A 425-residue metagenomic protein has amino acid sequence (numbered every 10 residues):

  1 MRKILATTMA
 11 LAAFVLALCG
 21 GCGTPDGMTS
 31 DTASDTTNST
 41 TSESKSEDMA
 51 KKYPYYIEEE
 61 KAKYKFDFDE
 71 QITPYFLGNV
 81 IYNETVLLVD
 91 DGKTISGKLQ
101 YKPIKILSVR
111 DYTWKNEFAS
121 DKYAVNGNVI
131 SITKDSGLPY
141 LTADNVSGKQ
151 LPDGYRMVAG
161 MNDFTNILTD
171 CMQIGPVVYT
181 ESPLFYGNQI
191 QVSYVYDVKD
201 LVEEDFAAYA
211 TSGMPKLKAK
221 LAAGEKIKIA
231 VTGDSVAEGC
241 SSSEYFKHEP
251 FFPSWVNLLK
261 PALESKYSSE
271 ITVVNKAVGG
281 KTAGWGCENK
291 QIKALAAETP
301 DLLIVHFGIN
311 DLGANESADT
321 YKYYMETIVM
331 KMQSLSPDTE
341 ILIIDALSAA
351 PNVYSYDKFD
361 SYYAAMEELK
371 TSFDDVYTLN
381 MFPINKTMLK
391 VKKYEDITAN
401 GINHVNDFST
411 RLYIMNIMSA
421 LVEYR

Functional and structural regions predicted by a protein language model:
R2-P25: Sec-dependent N-terminal signal peptides of Gram-positive bacterial secreted proteins and lipoproteins
L18-S42: Sec-dependent signal peptide cleavage junction
K45-N128, T133-L201: Extended beta-strand solenoid/passenger and fiber regions
D200-N275, K290-A297: Serine-esterase "nucleophile elbow" of acetyl-processing enzymes
A230-T232, E238-Y245, V278-K322, S348-A349: Oxyanion-hole/transition-state-stabilizing segment in secreted/luminal serine hydrolases and related acyltransferases
H306-N310, K331-Y363: Active-site segments of SGNH/GDSL-like serine hydrolases that catalyze O-acetyl group transfer/hydrolysis on lipids
D319-T327, K358-Y363: Charged helix-capping and loop-helix junction motifs
A346-R425: Catalytic His-Asp segment of secreted/periplasmic serine-dependent ester chemistry enzymes
